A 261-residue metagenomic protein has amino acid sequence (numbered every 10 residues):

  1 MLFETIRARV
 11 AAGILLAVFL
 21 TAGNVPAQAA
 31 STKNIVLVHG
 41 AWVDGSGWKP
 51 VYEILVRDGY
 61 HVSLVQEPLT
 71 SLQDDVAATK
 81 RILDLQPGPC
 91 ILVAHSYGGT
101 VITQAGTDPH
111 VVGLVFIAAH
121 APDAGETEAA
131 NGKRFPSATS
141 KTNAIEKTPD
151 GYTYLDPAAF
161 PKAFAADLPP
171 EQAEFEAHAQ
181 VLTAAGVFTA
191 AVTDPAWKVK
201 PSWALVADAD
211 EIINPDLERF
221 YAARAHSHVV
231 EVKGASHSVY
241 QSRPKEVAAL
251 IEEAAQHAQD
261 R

Functional and structural regions predicted by a protein language model:
A11-A22: Bacterial N-terminal signal peptides
A30-P87: Active-site catalytic motif of lipid deacylating hydrolases and related acyltransferases
G40-V43, S96-Y97, H120: Active-site glycine-rich loops that stabilize anionic/oxyanionic intermediates across multiple enzyme folds
V93-G98, I102: Gly/Ala-rich beta-loop-alpha elbow adjacent to hydrolase catalytic centers
H110-P157, A184-V187: Flexible "cap/lid" loop of the alpha/beta hydrolase fold
H178-K198: Active-site nucleophile elbow and catalytic-triad environment of alpha/beta-hydrolase enzymes
A204-V206: Short beta-strand/loop motif that positions the catalytic acidic residue of the alpha/beta-hydrolase fold
D208-A235, Q241, E253: Conserved loop-alpha-helix segment in the C-terminal half of the alpha/beta-hydrolase fold that carries the catalytic
